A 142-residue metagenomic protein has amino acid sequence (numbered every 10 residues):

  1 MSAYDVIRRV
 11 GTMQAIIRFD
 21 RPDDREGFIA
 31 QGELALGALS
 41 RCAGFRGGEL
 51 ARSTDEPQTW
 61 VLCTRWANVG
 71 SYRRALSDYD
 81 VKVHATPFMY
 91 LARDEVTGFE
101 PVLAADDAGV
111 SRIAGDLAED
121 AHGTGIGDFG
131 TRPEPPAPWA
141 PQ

Functional and structural regions predicted by a protein language model:
S2-I7, E49-R52: Short beta-strand/turn micro-motifs at beta-sheet edges
R9-G11, R41, E56: Solvent-exposed loop and beta-edge segments used for protein-protein assembly and interaction
M13-D20, E49-Y79, A114: Short, well-ordered beta-strand segments in beta-rich or mixed alpha/beta enzyme and ligand-binding folds
D20-Q31: Short, surface-exposed ligand-recognition loops at beta-strand->loop->(often short) alpha-helix junctions that present
G37-R46, R65-F99, G127-Q142: An amphipathic, aromatic/His-enriched active-site/gating alpha helix that lines ligand/cofactor pockets
A51-S53, F99-V102: Conserved beta-strand termini and adjacent loop/short-helix elements that scaffold enzyme active sites in alpha/beta
V61, E100-E119: Short, low-order "capping/linker" segments at domain edges
